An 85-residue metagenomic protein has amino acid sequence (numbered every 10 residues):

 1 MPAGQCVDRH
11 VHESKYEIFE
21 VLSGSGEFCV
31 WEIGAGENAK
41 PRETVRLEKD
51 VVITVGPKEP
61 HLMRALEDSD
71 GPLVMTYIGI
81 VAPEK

Functional and structural regions predicted by a protein language model:
M1-K15, P57: Conserved short histidine dyad/triad with adjacent acidic residue
V7-E13, E20, T44-V45, R64-L66: Short histidine-centered beta-strand/loop micro-motifs that create catalytic or ligand/metal-coordination sites
S14-E17, V21-E27, W31-A35: Glycine- and acidic-residue-biased ligand/ion/polar-headgroup-sensing regions
I18, T54, D68-K85: A short hydrophobic beta-strand segment most commonly corresponding to one strand of the jelly-roll/cupin
C29-W31, R64, T76: Beta-strand residues in well-ordered beta-sheet regions across diverse protein folds
I33-P57: Short acidic-glycine-tyrosine-enriched beta hairpin
A39, H61-L66: Short, Lys/Arg- and Gly-enriched loop/turn segments at beta-strand edges
